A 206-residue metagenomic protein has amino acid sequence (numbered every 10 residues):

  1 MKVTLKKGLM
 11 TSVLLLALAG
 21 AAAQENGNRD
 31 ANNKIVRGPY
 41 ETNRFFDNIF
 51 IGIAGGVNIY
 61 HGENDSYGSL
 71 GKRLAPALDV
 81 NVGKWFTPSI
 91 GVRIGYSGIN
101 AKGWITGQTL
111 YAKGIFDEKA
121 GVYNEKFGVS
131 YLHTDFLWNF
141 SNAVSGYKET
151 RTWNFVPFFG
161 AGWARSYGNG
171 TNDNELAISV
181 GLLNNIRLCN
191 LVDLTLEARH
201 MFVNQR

Functional and structural regions predicted by a protein language model:
M1, E25-G27, V36-T42, Y60 (+4 more regions): Extracellular low-complexity Ser/Thr/Asn/Gly-rich intrinsically disordered segments
M1-D30: Bacterial Sec-dependent N-terminal signal peptides
Q24-G83, G168: Short glycine/proline- and aromatic-enriched beta-strand/turn motifs that initiate or cap beta-hairpins
D47-I49, P88, N184: Core residues of folded domains in eukaryotic genome-function proteins
I49, P76-V80, S130-T134, F155 (+1 more regions): Hydrophobic, lipid-facing positions within transmembrane beta-strands of outer-membrane proteins
I53-V57, V80-K84, Y96, T134-F140 (+4 more regions): Residues on the lipid-exposed face of transmembrane beta-strands in outer-membrane beta-barrel proteins
S66, L78-D79, K84, Y96-G98 (+5 more regions): Outer-membrane beta-barrel domain signature
P88-L176, L188-N190: Gram-negative (and chloroplast) outer-membrane scaffold detector with strong preference for beta-barrel transmembrane
